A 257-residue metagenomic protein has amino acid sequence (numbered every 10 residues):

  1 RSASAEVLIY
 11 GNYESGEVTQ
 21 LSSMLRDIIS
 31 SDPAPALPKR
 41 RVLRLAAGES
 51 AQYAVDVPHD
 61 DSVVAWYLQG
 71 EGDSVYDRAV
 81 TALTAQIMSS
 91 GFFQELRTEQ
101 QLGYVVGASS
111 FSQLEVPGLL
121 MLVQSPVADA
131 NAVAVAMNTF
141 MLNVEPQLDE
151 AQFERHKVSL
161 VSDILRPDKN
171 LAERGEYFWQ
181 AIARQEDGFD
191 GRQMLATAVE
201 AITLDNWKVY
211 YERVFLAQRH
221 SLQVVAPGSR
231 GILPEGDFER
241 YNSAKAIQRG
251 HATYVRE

Functional and structural regions predicted by a protein language model:
S2-G11, D61-T84, E95-A201, R219-P227: M16 family metallopeptidases and their MPP-like homologs
G16-T19, L233: Extracytoplasmic/secreted cell-surface and envelope-processing proteins
T19, N131, E154, K208-V209: Generic structural signal for individual residues within well-ordered alpha-helical segments across diverse proteins
Q20-R26, V133-M141, D237-F238: Short amphipathic alpha-helices in soluble, non-transmembrane regions that often serve as interface/regulatory elements
L25-A34, T139-L148, N242, A246: A common structural junction motif
P33-G91, Q248-E257: His/Glu-based metal-binding/catalytic segments typifying zinc-dependent metallopeptidases
G48-Y53, Y104-S109, W207-K208: Glycine-rich, charged/polar anion/phosphate-binding loops that engage phosphate groups from diverse ligands
A201-E257: In a subset of proteins, long, contiguous C-terminal domains/tails are tracked
